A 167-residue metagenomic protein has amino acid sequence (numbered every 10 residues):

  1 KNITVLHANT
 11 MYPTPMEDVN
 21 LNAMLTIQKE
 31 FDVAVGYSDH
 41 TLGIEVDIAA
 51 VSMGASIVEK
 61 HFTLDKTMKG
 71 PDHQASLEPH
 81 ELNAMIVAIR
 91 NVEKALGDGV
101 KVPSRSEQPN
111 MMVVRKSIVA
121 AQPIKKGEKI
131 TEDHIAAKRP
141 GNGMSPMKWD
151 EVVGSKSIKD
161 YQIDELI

Functional and structural regions predicted by a protein language model:
K1-I167: Catalytic cores and adjacent flexible loops of soluble metabolic enzymes that perform enolate/carbanion chemistry on
